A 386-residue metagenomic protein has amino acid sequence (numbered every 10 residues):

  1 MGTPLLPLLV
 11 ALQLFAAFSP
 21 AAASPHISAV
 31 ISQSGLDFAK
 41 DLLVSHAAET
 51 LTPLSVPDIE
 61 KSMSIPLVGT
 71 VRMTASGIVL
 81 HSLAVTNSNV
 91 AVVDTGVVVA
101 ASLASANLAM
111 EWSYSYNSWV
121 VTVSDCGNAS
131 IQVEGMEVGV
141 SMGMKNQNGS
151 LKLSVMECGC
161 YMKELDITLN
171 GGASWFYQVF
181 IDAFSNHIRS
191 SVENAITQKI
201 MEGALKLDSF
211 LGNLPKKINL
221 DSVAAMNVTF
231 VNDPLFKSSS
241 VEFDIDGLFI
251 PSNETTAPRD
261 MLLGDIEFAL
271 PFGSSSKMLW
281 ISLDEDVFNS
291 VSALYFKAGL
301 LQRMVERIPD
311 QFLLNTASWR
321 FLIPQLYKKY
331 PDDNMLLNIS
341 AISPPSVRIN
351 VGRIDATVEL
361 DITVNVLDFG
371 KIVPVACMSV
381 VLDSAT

Functional and structural regions predicted by a protein language model:
G2-A109, S154, Y161-T386: Extended, low-charge, aliphatic-rich alpha-helical segments
A101-S105, I131-E137: Elongated alpha-helical scaffolds
V123-S124: Mobile, glycine-rich extracellular loop/lid and propeptide segments that shape or gate substrate/ligand access
S141-Q147: Short beta-strand micro-motifs enriched in acidic
